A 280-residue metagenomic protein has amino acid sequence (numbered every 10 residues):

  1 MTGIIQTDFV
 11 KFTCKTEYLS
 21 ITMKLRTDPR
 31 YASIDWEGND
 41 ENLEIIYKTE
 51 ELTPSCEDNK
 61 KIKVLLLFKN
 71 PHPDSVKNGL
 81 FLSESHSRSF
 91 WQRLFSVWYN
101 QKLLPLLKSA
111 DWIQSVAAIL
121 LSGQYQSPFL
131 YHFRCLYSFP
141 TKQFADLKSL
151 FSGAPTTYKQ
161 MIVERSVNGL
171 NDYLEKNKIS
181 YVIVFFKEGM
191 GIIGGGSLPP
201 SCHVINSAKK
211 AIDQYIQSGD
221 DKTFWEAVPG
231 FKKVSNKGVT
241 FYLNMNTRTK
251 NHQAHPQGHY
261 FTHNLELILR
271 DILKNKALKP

Functional and structural regions predicted by a protein language model:
M1-Y47, H86, L147-V167, G191-P280: C-terminal capping/extension of enzyme domains
T2-M23, W112-A145: Macrodomain-like recognition of ADP-ribose-binding/processing modules
L43-S127, C202-K222, I272-L273: Adenosine ribonucleotide-centric catalytic and binding domains
I62, G123-Y131, K233-Y242: Beta-strand-turn-beta hairpins that frame and shape the catalytic cleft of phosphate-ester-processing enzymes
L65-F68, V184-F185, N244: Short hydrophobic segments within beta-strands
F68-P71, Y137, T247-R248: Short, flexible loop/turn elements at secondary-structure junctions
V97, Y173-S180, G230-F241: A structural motif corresponding to the C-terminal end of an alpha-helix and its immediate exit/capping segment
G123-G196: Internal catalytic-core helix/loop-beta-alpha segment that presents or stabilizes conserved functional determinants
